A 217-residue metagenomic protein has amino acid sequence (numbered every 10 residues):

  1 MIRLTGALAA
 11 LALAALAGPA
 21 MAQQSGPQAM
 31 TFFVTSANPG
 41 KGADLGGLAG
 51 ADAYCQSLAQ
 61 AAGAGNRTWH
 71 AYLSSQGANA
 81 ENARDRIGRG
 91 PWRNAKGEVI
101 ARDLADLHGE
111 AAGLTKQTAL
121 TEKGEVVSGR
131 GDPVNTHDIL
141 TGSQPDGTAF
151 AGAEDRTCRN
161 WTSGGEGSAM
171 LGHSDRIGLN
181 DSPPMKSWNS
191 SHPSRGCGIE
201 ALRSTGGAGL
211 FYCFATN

Functional and structural regions predicted by a protein language model:
M1-A9: Bacterial N-terminal signal peptides that target proteins for export
A9-A10, A22: N-terminal export/targeting leaders of redox proteins
L13-A15: Primarily N-terminal secretory
A17-P19: N-terminal signal peptide c-region/cleavage motif recognized by signal peptidases
M21-N217: Secreted/extracellular ectodomain signature
